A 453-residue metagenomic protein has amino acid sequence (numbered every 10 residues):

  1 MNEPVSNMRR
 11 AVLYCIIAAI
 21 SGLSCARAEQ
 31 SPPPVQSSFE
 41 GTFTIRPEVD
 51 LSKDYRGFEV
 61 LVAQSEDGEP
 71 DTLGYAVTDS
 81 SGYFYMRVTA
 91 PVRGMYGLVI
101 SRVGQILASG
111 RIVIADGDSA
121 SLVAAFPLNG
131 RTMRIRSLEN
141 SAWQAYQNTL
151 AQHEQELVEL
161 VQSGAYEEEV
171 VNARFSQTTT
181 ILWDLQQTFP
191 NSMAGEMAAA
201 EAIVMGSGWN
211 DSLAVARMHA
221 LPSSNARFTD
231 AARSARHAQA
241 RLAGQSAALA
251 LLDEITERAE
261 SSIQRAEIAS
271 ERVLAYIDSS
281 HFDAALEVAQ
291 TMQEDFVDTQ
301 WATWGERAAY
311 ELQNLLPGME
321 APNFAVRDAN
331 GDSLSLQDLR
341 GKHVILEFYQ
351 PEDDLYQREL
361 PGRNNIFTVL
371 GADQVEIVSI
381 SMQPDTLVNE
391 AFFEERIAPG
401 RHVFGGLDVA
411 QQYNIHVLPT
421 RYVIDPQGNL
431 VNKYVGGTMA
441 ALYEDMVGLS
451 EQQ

Functional and structural regions predicted by a protein language model:
A28-D184, T188: A non-transmembrane, solvent-exposed segment enriched in polar/low-complexity residues
F175-D184, D211-P222, S246-E257, D283-M292 (+2 more regions): Alpha-helical repeat scaffolds
Q187-G195, P222-A232, R258-I263, Q293-W304: Short solvent-exposed coil/turn linkers within tandem alpha-helical repeat scaffolds
A275-R327, Q337-L339, T368, L387 (+1 more regions): N-proximal helix/coil linker or "cap" segments that precede and/or mark the start of modular domains
S333-R363: Short active-site neighborhood of thiol/selenol oxidoreductases, capturing the structured segment around
K342-H343, R358-S381: Conserved helix-turn-beta segment immediately C-terminal to the redox Cys motif in thioredoxin-like folds
E390-Q427: Short, internal strand/loop/helix patches that form the active-site neighborhood or redox-interaction surface
P426-Q453: Non-catalytic, surface beta->alpha helical segment in thiol-disulfide oxidoreductase systems
